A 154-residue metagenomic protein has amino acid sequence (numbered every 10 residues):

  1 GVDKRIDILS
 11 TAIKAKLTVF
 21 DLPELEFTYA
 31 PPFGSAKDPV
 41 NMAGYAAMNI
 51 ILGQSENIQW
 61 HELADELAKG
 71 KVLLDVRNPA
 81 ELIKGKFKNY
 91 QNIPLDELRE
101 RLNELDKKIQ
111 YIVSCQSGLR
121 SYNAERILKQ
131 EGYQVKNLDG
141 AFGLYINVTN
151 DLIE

Functional and structural regions predicted by a protein language model:
G1-L22: C-terminal catalytic lobe of FAD-dependent flavoproteins
F20-P31, S35, M42-W60, A64-V72 (+2 more regions): Rhodanese-like catalytic fold shared by cysteine-dependent sulfurtransferases and DSP/PTP-type phosphatases
